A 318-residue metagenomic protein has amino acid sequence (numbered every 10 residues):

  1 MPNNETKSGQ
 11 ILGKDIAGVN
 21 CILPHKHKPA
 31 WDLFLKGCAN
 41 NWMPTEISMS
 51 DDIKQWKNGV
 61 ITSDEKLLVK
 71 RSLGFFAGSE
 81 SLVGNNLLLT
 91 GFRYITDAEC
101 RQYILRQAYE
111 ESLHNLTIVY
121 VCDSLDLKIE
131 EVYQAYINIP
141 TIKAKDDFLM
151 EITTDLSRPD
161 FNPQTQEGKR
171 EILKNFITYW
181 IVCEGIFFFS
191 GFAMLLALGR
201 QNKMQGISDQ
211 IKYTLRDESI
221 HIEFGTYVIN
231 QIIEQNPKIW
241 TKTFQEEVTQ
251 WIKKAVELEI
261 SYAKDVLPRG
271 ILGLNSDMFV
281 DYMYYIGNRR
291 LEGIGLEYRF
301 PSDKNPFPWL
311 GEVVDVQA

Functional and structural regions predicted by a protein language model:
M1-I61, E65, I95-Q102: Extreme N-terminal leader/anchor segments
P2-I16, N20-P24, P237-A318: Extended, helix-rich structural scaffolds rather than catalytic motifs
D64-R93, L113, K174-L198, I220-F224: Alpha-helical bundle segments that constitute or directly flank the non-heme di-iron/ferroxidase center
L67-F76, D97-S112, N175-W180, K203-E218 (+1 more regions): Alpha-helical scaffold segments that form or flank carboxylate-/histidine-based iron centers
L89-F161: Long, hydrophobic, well-ordered secondary-structure blocks that form the structural core and pocket-lining surfaces
T90-Q102, D123-V132, N162-N175, A193-Y213 (+2 more regions): Inter-helical turn/loop segments and adjacent helix faces that build the functional surface of alpha-helical bundle
E130, Y136-T141, M150-S157, T226-Q250 (+1 more regions): Extended amphipathic alpha-helical segments with heptad-repeat/coiled-coil character used for oligomerization, fusion
V132-Q201, S219: All-alpha helical catalytic cores of prenyl diphosphate-utilizing isoprenoid enzymes
